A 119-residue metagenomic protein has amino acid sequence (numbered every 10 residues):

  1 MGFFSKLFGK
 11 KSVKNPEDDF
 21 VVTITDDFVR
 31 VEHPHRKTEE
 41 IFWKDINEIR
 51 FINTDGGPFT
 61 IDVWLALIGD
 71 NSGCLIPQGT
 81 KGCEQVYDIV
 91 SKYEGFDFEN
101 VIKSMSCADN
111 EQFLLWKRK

Functional and structural regions predicted by a protein language model:
M1-I24: Anionic N-terminal interaction surfaces
S12-V13, K44, S91: Generic secretory/membrane-interface signal
E17, P34-R36, G69-G73: Glycine-centered tight beta-turn/hairpin loop motif at sheet-sheet or coil-to-beta transitions
V21, T25-N53: Phosphoinositide-binding peripheral membrane targeting modules
N47-K119: Acidic, Ser/Thr- and proline-rich intrinsically disordered linker/docking segments of eukaryotic scaffolds
